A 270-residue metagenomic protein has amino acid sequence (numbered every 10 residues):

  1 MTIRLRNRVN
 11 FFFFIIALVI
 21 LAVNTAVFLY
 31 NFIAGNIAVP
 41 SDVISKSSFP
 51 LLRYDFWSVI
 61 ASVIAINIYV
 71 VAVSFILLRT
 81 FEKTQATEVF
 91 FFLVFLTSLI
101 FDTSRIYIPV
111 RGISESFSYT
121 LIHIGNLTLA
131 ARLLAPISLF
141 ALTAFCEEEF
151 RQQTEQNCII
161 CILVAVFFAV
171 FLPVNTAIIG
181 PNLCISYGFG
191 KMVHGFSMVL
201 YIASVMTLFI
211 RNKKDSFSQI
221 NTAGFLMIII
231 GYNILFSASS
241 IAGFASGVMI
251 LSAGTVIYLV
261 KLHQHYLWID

Functional and structural regions predicted by a protein language model:
R6-A17, A26-L29, S45-N67: Hydrophobic transmembrane alpha-helical segments in integral membrane proteins
R8-L18, A144-L172: The cytoplasmic-loop to transmembrane-helix boundary for the fourth helix
A17-G35, G195-D270: C-terminal transmembrane-bundle signature of multipass membrane proteins, characterized by strong activation on
S58-N67, H123-P136, Y187-Y201, G243-Y258: Alpha-helical transmembrane segments of polytopic membrane proteins
I68-L93, L99-C158: Internal transmembrane alpha-helix with an interfacial aromatic "cap," most often the third helix
V71-I76, I137-E147, A169-I179, K191-Q219 (+1 more regions): Alpha-helical transmembrane segments in multipass membrane proteins, preferentially the mid-helix core
F91-S98, C158-V166, S218-I229: Central hydrophobic cores of alpha-helical transmembrane segments in multi-pass integral membrane proteins
I108-S118, F171-C184, G231-A242: Juxtamembrane "helix-exit" motif on the non-cytosolic side of transmembrane helices
